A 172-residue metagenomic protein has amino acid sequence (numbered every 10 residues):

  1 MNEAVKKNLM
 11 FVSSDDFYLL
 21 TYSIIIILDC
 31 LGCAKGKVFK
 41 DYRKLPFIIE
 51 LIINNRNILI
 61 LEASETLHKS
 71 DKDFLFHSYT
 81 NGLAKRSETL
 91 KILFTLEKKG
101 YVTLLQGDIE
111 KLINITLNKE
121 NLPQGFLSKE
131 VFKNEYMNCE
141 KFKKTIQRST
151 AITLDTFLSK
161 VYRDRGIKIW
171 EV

Functional and structural regions predicted by a protein language model:
N2-L75, T80: Short, amphipathic alpha-helical interface elements at domain boundaries that mediate macromolecular binding
N2-V12, N134-M137, I167-V172: Intrinsically disordered, charged low-complexity linkers and terminal tails that flank or connect structured domains
Y22, I26, K91, L117-E120: Generic structural signal for well-ordered, non-membrane alpha-helices
G82-K98: Short amphipathic alpha-helical interaction segments
F94-D108: A short, conserved structural fragment
I109-L117: Minor-groove-contacting beta-hairpin "wing" of winged helix-turn-helix DNA-binding domains
N118-K168: Short, amphipathic alpha-helical interaction segments positioned at domain boundaries
